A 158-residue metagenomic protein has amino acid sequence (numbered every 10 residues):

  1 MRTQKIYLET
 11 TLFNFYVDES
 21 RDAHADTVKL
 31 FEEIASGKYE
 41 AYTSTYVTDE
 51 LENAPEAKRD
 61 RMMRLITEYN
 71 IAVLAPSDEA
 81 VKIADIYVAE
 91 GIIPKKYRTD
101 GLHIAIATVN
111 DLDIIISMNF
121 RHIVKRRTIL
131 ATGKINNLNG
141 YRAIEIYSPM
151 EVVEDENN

Functional and structural regions predicted by a protein language model:
M1-T43, E52-R64, I71, A89-K95 (+2 more regions): Short, well-structured N-terminal submotif of metal-dependent ribonuclease cores
K5, E40, I115, I144-E145: A residue-level structural signature of the nucleotidyltransferase/glycosyltransferase Rossmann-like core
G37, E68-I71, G140-E145: A short helix-to-beta-strand connector/capping loop
Y42, A72-L74, E145-Y147: General small-molecule cofactor/ligand-binding pocket signal
I71-L130, V153: Active-site neighborhoods of divalent-metal-dependent phosphate/nucleic-acid chemistry enzymes
V124-E145: C-terminal end-helix/capping segment
G140-N158: Short, C-terminally biased terminal segments at protein or domain edges
